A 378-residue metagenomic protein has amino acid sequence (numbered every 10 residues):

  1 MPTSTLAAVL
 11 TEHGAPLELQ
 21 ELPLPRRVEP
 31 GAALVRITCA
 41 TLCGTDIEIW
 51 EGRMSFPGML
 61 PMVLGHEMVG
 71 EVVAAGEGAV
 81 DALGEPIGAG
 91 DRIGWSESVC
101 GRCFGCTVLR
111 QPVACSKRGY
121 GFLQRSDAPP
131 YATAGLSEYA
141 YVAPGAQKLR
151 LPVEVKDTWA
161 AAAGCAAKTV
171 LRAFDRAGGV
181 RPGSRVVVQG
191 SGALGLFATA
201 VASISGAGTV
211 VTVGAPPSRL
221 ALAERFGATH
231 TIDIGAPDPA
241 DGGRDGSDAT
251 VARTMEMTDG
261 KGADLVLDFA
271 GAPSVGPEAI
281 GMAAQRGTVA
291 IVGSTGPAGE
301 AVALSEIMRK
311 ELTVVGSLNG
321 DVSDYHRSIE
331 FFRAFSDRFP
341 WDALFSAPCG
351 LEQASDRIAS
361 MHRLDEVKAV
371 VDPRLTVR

Functional and structural regions predicted by a protein language model:
M1-T3, P277-G281, V322-R378: C-terminal hydrophobic helical "lid"/dimerization subdomain of Rossmann-like NAD(P)H-dependent oxidoreductases
L24-P25, M59-G65, A128-A132, Y139-A140 (+1 more regions): Short Gly/Pro-enriched turn/cap motifs at secondary-structure boundaries
P25-A40, M54-T107, P152-V153: Glycine-rich beta-strand-centered segment in the early N-terminal region that forms part of a ligand/cofactor-binding
E67, D91-R92, G105, R185 (+3 more regions): Residue-level marker of beta-strand positions
C100-Q189, P237, F339: NAD(P)H dinucleotide-binding glycine-rich loop of Rossmann-like/cofactor-binding domains, especially the beta1-alpha1
V188-S191, S203-E278: Adenosine-nucleotide cofactor-binding segment
G195-L196: N-terminal Rossmann-fold NAD(P) dinucleotide-binding loop
E224-R225, P273-S336, P373-R378: Glycine-rich phosphate-binding loop and adjacent beta-alpha segment of Rossmann(oid) nucleotide-cofactor-binding
